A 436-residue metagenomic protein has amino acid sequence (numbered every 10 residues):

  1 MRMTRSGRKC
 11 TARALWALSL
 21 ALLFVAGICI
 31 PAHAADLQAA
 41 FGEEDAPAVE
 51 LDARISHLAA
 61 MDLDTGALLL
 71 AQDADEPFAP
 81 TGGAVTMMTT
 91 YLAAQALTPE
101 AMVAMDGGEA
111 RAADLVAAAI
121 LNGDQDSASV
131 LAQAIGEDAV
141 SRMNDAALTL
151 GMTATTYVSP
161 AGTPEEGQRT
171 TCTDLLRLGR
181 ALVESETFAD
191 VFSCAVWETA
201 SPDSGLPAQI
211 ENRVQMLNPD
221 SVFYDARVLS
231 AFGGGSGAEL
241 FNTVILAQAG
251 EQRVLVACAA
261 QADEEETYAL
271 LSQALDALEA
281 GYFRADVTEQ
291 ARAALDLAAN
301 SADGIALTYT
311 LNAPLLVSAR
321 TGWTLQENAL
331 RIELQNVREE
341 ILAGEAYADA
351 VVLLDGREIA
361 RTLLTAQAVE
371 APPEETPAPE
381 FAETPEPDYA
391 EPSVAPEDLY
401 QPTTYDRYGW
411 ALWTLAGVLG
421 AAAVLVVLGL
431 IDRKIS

Functional and structural regions predicted by a protein language model:
A17, L22-G82, E137: Beta-lactamase-like hydrolase cores
T65-L68, F78-V103, L175, A350: Active-site SXXK
D73-P80, A104-G107, D114-A118, A128-I135 (+3 more regions): Second-shell loop/turn segments in exported
A94-G108, A139, E186-C194: Short, well-structured active-site flanking segments
A104-I135, P207-S230: Conserved catalytic neighborhood of penicillin-recognizing serine enzymes
A132-V196: Mid-domain, small-residue-enriched loop/turn segments at the edges of structured enzyme/sensor domains
G167-D174, G179-W413, L430-K434: Domain-terminus/edge residues, biased toward the C-terminal soluble/receptor-binding domains of extracytoplasmic
G417-S436: C-terminal membrane-anchoring or membrane-association module
